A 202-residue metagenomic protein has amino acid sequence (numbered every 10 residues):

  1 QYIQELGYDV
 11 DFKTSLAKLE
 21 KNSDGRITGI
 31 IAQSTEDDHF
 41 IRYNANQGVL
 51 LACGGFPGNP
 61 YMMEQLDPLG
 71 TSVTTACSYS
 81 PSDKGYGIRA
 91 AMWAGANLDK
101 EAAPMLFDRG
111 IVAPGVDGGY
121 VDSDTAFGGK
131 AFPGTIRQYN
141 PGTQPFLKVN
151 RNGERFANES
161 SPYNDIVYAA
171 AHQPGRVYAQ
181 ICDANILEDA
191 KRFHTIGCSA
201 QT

Functional and structural regions predicted by a protein language model:
Q1, T28, L51, Y79 (+1 more regions): Proteins with a high burden of low-complexity, intrinsically disordered sequence enriched in S/T/G/P/A and R, requiring
Q1-Q47, I88-A94: Helical element adjacent to the flavin cofactor pocket in flavoenzyme catalytic cores
I3-Y8, V73, F132-I136: Intrinsically disordered, low-complexity segments enriched in polar/charged residues with Gly/Pro, especially when
K13-S15, Q33-T35, N46-Q47, A52-G55 (+5 more regions): Fold-independent oxyanion-binding glycine-rich loops and adjacent beta-strand/coil segments at enzyme active sites
K21, P60-M62, K191: Short glycine-/acidic-enriched loop or helix-start segments at secondary-structure transitions that form or flank
E36-H39, Y43-D117: Glycine-rich loop(s) and the adjacent beta-strand/alpha-helix scaffold that form part
I88-A90, N97-T202: An anion/pyrophosphate-binding glycine-rich loop and adjacent beta-alpha core in soluble alpha-beta enzymes
